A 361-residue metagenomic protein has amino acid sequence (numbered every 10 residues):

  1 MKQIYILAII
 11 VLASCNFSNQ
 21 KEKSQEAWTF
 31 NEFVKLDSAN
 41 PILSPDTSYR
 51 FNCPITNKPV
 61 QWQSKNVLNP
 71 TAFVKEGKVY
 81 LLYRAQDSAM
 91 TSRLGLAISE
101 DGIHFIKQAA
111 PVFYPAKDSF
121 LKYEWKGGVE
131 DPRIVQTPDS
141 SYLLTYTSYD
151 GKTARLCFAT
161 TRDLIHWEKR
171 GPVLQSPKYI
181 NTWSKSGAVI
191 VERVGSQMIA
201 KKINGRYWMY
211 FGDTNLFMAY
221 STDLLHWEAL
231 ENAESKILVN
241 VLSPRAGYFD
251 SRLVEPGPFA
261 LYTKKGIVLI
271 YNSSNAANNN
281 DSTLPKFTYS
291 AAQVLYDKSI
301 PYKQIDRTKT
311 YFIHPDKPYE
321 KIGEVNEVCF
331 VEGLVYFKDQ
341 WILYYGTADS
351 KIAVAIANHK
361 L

Functional and structural regions predicted by a protein language model:
I4-A13: Sec-dependent N-terminal signal peptides
C15-G127, V135-R252, L261-E324, K338-L361: Beta-rich carbohydrate-recognition and catalytic domains
E324-E327, V331: C-terminal structured domain segments
V335: Glycine-rich phosphate/diphosphate-binding loops that line cofactor/substrate pockets in enzymes
